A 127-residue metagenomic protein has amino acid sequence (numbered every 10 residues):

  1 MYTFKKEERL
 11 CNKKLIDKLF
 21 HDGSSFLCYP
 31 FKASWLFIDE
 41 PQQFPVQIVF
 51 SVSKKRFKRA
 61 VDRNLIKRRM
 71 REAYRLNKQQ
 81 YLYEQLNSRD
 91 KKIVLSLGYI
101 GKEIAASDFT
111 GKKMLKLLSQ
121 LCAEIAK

Functional and structural regions predicted by a protein language model:
M1-K127: Positively charged, solvent-exposed patches that mediate nucleic-acid binding
